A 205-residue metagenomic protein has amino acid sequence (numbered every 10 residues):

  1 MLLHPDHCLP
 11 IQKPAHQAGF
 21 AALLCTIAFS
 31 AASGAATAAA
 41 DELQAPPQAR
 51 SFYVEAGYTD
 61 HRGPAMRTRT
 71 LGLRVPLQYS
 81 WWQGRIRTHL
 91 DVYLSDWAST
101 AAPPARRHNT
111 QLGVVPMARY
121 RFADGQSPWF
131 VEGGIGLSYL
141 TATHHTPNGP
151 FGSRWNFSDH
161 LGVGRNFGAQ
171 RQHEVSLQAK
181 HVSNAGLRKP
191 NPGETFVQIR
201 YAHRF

Functional and structural regions predicted by a protein language model:
M1-P46: Cleavable N-terminal export/targeting peptides
A36-A49, L77-I86, A123-W129, A169-Q172: Short loop/turn motifs that connect adjacent beta-strands in outer-membrane beta-barrel proteins
A45-P46, L161, F167-F205: Predominantly the C-terminal beta-signal and adjacent terminal strand-loop region of outer-membrane beta-barrel
Q48-R50, A65-L71, R106-V114, S153-D159 (+1 more regions): Residues that define the transmembrane beta-barrel architecture of outer-membrane proteins
Q48-V54, G84-V92, L112, W129-I135 (+2 more regions): Transmembrane beta-strands of outer-membrane beta-barrel proteins
V54-Y58, L71-Y79, V114-Y120, G133-L137 (+2 more regions): Residues on the lipid-exposed face of transmembrane beta-strands in outer-membrane beta-barrel proteins
A56-R62, V92-A98, I135-T141, A179-A185 (+1 more regions): Transmembrane beta-strands of outer-membrane beta-barrel pores
G57-T59, A101-A105, H145-F151, N184-L187: Extracellular loop and loop/strand-boundary signature of outer-membrane beta-barrel proteins
